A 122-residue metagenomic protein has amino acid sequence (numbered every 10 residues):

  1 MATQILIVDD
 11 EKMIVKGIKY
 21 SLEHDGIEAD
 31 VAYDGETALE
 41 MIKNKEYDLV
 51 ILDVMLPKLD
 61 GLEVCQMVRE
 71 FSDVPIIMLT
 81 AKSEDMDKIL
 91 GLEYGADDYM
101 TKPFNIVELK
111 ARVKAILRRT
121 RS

Functional and structural regions predicted by a protein language model:
M1-R121: N-terminal/domain-start alpha-helical segments
